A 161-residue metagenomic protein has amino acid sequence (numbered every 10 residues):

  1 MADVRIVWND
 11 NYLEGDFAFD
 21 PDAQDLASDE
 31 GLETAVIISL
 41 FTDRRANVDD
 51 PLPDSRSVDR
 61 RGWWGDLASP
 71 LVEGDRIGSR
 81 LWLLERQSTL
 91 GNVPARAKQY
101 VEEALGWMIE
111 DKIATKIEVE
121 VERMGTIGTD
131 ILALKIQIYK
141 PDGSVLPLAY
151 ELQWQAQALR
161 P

Functional and structural regions predicted by a protein language model:
M1-E103, W107, I113-P161: Immediate N-terminus of the mature polypeptide
